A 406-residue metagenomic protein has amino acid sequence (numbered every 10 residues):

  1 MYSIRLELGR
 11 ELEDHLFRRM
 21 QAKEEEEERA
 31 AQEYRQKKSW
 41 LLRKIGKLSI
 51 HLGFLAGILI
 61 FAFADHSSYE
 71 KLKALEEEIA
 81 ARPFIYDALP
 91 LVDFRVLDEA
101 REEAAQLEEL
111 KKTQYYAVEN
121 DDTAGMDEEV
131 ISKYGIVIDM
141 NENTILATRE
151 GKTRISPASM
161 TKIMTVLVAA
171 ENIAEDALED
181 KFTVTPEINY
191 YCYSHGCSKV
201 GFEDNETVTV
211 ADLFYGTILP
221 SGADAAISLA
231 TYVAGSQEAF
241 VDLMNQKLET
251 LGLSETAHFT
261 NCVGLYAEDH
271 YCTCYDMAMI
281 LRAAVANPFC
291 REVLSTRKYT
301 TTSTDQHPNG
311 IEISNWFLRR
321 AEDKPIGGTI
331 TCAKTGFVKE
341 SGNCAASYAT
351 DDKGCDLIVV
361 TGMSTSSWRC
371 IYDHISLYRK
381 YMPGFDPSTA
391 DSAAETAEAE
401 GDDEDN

Functional and structural regions predicted by a protein language model:
M1, G9-E13, K38, S68 (+2 more regions): Short amphipathic alpha-helical segments that mediate assembly, nucleic-acid/protein binding, or membrane association
M1-R35: N-terminal targeting leaders characterized by basic, low-complexity, disordered sequences that direct proteins
H15, L89-Y275, A284-V285: Active-site-adjacent loops and short helices of periplasmic peptidoglycan-processing enzymes
A30-G46: Short, Lys/Arg-rich cytosolic juxtamembrane segment immediately N-terminal
A30-Y34, A64, A74: Compositionally biased, charge-rich terminal segments
K47-F63: Hydrophobic membrane-insertion alpha-helices, especially the h-region of bacterial N-terminal signal peptides
H66-V96, L110-Y134, S236-D405: Penicillin-recognizing serine hydrolase domain
